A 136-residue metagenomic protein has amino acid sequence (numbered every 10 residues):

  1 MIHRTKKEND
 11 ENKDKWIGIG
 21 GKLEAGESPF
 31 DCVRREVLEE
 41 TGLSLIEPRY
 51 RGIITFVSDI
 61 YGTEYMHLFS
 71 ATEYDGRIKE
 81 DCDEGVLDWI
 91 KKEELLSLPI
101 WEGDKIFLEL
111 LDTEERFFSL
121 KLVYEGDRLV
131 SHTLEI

Functional and structural regions predicted by a protein language model:
M1-I17, L45, R49: N-terminal strand-loop-strand
K6, T55, D127: Residues that form or immediately flank small-molecule/cofactor binding pockets and catalytic motifs
E8-N9, K22-E24: Short strand->helix junction
D14, D88, F118-L120: Short beta-strand segments
L23-I46, F56-L110, H132-I136: Unchanged
G52: Catalytic phosphate/metal-binding cores of nucleic-acid and nucleotide-processing enzymes, i.e., regions that mediate
L111-I136: Charged phosphate-binding loop/patch that engages nucleotide di/tri-phosphates or the phosphate backbone of nucleic
